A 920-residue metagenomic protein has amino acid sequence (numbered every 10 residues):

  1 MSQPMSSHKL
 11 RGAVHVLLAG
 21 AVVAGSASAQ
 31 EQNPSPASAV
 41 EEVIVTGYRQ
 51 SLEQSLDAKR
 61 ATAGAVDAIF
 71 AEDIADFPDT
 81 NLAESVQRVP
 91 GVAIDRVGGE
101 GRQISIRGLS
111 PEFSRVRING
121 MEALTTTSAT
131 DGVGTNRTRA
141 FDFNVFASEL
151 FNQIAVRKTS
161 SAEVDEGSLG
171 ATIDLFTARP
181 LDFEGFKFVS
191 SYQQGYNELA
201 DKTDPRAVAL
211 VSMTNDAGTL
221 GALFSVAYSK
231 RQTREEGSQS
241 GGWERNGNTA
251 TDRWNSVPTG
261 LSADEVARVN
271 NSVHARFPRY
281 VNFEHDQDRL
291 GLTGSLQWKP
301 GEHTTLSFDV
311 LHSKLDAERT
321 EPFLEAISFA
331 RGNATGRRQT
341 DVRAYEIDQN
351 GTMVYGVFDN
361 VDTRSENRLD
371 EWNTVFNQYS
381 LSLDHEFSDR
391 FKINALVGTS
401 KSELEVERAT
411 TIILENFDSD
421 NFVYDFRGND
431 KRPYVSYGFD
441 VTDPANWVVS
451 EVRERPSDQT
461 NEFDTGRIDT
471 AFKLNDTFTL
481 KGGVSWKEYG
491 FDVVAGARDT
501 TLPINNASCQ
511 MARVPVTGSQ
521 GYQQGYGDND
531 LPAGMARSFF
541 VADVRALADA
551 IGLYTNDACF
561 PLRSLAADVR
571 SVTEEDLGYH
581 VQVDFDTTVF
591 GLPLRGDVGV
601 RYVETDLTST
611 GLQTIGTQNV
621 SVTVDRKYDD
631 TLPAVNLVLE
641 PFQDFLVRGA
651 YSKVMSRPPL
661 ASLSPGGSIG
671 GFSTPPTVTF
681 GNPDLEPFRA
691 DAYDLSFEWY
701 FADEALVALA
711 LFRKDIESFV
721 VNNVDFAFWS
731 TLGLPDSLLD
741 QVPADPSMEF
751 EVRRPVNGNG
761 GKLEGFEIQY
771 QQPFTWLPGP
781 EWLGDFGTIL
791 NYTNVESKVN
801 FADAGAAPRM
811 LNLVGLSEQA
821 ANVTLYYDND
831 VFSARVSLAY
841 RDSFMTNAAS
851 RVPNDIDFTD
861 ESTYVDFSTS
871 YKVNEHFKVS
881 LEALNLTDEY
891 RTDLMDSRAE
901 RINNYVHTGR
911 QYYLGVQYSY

Functional and structural regions predicted by a protein language model:
E31, R713-D715, L732-A849, T887: Gram-negative outer-membrane beta-barrel transporters
I44-F77, Q103, T126-T135: N-terminal periplasmic "start-of-domain" segments of outer-membrane beta-barrel proteins
A83-T130, K158: Extracytoplasmic beta-strand/coil segments of soluble accessory domains associated with Gram-negative outer-membrane
V133-F141, E149-V156, E163-S262, R276 (+3 more regions): Outer-membrane beta-barrel translocator/receptor signature
V164-D165, P180-F186, D216-L220, H303 (+8 more regions): Short loop/turn motifs that connect adjacent beta-strands in outer-membrane beta-barrel proteins
Q297-G301, D309-L311, E386, R390 (+5 more regions): Structural signature of Gram-negative outer-membrane beta-barrels, strongest in the C-terminal barrel of TonB-dependent
S365-R368, T374-F376, D568-E575, M655-I716 (+5 more regions): Outer-membrane beta-barrel signature, preferentially recognizing the C-terminal barrel domain of Gram-negative
I716-E717, A839-A849, F867-Y920: C-terminal beta-signal and adjacent terminal beta-strands/loops of Gram-negative outer-membrane beta-barrel proteins
